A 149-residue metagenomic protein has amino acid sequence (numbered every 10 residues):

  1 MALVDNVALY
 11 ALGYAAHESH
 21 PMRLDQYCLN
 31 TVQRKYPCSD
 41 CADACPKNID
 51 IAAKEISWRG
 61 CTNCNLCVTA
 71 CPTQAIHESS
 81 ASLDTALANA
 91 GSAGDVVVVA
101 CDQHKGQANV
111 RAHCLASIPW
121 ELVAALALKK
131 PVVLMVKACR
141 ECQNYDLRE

Functional and structural regions predicted by a protein language model:
M1, W58, N65-E149: Iron-sulfur-associated redox domains of electron-transfer enzymes in respiratory and anaerobic energy metabolism
M1-A44, N48, G94-K105: Ferredoxin-type iron-sulfur electron-transfer modules and their immediate structural context
S19-M22, Y36-W58, L66-L83: Iron-sulfur cluster-binding cysteine motifs and their immediate structural context in ferredoxin-like electron-transfer
L29, R34, T62, E121-A124: A generic structural micro-environment signature that highlights single residues at secondary-structure boundaries
